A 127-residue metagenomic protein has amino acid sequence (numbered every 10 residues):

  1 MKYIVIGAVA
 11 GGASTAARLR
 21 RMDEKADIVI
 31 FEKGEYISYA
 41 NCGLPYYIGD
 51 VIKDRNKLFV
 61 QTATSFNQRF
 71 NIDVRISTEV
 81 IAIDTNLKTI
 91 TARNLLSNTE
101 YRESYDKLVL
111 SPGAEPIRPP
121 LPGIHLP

Functional and structural regions predicted by a protein language model:
M1-I4, T64-P127: FAD-binding core/adjacent interface of flavoenzyme oxidoreductases
M1-R75, I124: Beta1-alpha1 glycine-rich phosphate/pyrophosphate-binding loop at the start of Rossmann-like nucleotide-binding domains
